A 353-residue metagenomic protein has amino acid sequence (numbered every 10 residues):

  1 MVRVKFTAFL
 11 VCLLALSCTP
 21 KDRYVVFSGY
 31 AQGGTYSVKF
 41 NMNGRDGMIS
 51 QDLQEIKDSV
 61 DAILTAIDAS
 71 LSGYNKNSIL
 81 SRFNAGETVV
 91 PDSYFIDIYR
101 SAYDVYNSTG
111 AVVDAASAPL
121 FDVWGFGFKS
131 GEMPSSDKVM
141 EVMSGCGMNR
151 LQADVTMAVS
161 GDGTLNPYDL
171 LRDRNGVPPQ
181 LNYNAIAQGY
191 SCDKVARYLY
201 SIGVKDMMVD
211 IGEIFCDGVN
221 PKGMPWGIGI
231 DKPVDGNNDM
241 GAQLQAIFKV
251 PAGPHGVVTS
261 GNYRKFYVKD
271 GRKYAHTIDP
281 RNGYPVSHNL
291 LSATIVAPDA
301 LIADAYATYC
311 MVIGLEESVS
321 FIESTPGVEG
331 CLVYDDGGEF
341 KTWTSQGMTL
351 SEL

Functional and structural regions predicted by a protein language model:
V2-T7, S17-L353: Mature catalytic core of soluble alpha/beta enzymes
